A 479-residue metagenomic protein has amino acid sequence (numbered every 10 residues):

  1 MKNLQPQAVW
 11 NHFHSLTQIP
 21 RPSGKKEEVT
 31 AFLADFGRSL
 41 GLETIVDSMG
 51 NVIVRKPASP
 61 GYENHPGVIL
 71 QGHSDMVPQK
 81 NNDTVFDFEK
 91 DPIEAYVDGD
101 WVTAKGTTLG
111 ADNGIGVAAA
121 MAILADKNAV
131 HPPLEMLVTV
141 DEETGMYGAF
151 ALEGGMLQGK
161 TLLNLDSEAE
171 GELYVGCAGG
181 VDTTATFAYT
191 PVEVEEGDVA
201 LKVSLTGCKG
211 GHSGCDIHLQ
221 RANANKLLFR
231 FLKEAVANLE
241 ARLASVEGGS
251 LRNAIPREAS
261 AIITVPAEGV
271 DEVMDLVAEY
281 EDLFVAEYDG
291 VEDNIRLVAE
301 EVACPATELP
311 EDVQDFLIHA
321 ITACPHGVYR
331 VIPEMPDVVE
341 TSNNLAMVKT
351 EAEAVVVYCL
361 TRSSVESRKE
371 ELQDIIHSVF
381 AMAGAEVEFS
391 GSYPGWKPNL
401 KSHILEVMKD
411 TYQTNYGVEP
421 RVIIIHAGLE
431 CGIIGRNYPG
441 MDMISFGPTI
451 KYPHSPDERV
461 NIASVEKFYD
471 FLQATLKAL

Functional and structural regions predicted by a protein language model:
M1-D100: Acidic/His- and Gly-rich active-site-bordering loop/insert found across diverse amide/peptide-bond hydrolases
P6-V9, P333, E340-V355, E419-A474: Zn-dependent metallopeptidase/amidohydrolase metal-coordination segment
P20, D100-T103, E143-T144, F150-R362: Midchain, well-structured core segments that form catalytic/ion-binding scaffolds
Y62-P133, V138-T144, A149-K160, A200 (+5 more regions): Active-site metal-coordination/substrate-binding segment of hydrolases, especially metallo-dependent peptidases
D216, N223, R230-V246, P398-M441: Active-site-adjacent substrate-binding region of metalloamidase/peptidase-like peptide-processing proteins
R221-N238, A267-V270, D315-T322, R330 (+2 more regions): His/Asp/Glu-rich mid-to-C-terminal helical/loop segments that flank catalytic regions of hydrolases
V338-I423: Substrate-recognition/cap regions that form aromatic- and gly/pro-loop-enriched pockets for small-molecule ligands
